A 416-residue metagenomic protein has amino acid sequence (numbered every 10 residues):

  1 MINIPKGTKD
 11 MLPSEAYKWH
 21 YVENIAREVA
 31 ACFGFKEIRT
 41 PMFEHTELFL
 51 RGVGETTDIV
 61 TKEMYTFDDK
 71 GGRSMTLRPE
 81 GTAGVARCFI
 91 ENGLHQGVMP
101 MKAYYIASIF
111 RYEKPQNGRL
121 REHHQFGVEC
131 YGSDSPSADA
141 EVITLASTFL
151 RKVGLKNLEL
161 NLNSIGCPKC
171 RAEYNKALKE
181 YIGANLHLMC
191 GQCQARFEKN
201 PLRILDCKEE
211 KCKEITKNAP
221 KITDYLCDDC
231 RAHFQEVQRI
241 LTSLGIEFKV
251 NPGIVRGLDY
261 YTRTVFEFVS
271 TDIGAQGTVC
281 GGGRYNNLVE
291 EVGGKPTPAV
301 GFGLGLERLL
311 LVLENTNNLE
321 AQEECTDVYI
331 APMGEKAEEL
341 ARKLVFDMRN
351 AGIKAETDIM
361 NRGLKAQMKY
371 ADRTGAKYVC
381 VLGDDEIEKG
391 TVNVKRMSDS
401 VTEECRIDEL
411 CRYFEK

Functional and structural regions predicted by a protein language model:
M1-K365, Y370-K416: TRNA-recognition modules of translation machinery and tRNA-sensing kinases, especially anticodon-binding
